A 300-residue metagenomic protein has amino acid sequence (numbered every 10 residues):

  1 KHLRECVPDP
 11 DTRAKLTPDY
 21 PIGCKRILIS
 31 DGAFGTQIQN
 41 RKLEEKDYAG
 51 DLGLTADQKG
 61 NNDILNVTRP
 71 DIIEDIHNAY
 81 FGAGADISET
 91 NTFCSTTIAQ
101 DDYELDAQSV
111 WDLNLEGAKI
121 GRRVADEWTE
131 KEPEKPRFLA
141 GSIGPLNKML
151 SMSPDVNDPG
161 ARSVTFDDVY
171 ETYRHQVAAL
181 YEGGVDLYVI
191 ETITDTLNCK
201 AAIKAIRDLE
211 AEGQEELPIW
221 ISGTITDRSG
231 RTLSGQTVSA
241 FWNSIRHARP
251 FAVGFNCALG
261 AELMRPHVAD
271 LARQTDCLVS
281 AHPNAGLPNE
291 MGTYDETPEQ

Functional and structural regions predicted by a protein language model:
K1-Q300: Domain-level signal for soluble alpha/beta catalytic cores
